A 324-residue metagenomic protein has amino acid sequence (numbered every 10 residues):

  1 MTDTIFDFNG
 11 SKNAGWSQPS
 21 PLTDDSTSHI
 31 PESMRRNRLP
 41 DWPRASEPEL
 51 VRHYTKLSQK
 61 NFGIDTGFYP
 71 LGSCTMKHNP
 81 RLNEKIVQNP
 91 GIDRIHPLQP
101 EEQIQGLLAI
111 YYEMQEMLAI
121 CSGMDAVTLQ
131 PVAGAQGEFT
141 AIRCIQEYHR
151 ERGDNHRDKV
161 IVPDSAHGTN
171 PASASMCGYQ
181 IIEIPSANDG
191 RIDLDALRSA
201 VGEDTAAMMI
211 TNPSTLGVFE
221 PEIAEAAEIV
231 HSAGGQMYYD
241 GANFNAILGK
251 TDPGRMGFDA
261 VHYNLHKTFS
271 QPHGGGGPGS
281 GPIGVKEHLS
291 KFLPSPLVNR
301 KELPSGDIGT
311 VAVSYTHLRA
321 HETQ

Functional and structural regions predicted by a protein language model:
M1-R94: N-terminal glycine-rich, Lys/His-bearing helix-loop that initiates the first secondary-structure elements of many
W16, S46-N61, P90-A133, G137: Conserved N-terminal alpha-helix of the aminotransferase class I/II PLP-enzyme fold
H29-N37, F62, G67, N89-H96 (+5 more regions): Short acidic (Asp/Glu) and glycine-rich catalytic loops that position anionic groups and cofactors
R35-P40, R94-I104, I120-P131, R152-N155 (+3 more regions): Glycine- and acidic
L57-F68, Q99, C121, D125 (+5 more regions): Short secondary-structure junctions and interdomain/linker hinges
G106, Q136-L303: Conserved PLP-enzyme active-site core in the AAT-like
A312-Y315: Short, compositionally biased segments
H317-Q324: Single conserved hydrophobic/aromatic residue that forms the stacking wall/gate of nucleotide- or nucleobase-binding
